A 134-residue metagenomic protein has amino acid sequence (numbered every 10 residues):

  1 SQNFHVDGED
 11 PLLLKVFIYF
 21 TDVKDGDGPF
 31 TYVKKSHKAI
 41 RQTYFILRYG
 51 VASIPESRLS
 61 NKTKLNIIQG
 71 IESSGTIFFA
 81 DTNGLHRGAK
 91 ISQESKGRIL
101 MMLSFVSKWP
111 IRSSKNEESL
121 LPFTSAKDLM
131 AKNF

Functional and structural regions predicted by a protein language model:
Q2-G8, L85-G88: Histidine-centered catalytic micro-motifs
N3-F4, I18-F20, K64-I68: Short helix-to-loop capping/linker segments positioned immediately adjacent to catalytic or ligand/cofactor-binding
H5, F17, T31-V33, M102-S104: Residues in well-ordered beta-strands of folded domains
E9, K38, K90: Alpha-helical and His/Cys-centered functional microenvironments
E9-D25, I71-S74, F79, S104-K108: Short, conserved beta-strand element in jelly-roll/cupin
L14, G28, I99: Change "...and in nucleic-acid phosphodiester-cleaving endonucleases..." to "...and in nucleic-acid processing enzymes
D25-L85, P110: Double-stranded beta-helix
I77-F79, N83-F134: Non-heme Fe(II)/2-oxoglutarate
